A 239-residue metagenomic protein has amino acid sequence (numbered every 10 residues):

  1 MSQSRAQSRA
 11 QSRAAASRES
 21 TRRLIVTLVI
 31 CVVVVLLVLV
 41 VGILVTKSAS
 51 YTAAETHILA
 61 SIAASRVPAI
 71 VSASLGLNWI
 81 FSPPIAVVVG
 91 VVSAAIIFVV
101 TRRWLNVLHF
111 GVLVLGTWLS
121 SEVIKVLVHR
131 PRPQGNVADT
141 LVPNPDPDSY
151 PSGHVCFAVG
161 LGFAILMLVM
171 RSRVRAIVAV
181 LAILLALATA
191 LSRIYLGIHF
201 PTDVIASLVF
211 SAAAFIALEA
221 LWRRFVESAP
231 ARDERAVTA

Functional and structural regions predicted by a protein language model:
M1-A86, L127-V142: N-terminal transmembrane-helix/juxtamembrane module of multi-pass inner/ER membrane proteins
I25-V29, V87-V88, V107-V112, A176-I183 (+1 more regions): Hydrophobic alpha-helical transmembrane segments
I25-V32, V92-S120: Interfacial segments of alpha-helical transmembrane regions
V34, V38-L39, T117-S121, T189 (+1 more regions): Alpha-helical transmembrane segments of multipass membrane proteins
I58, L77, I124, H154 (+1 more regions): Divalent metal-coordination and catalytic microenvironments
F81-R102, F157-G162, V169: Hydrophobic alpha-helical transmembrane segments
V92, V137-A239: Membrane-embedded catalytic cores of phosphoryl/pyrophosphoryl-handling enzymes
L105-V137, S192-S207, S211: Hydrophobic alpha-helical transmembrane segments of integral membrane proteins
